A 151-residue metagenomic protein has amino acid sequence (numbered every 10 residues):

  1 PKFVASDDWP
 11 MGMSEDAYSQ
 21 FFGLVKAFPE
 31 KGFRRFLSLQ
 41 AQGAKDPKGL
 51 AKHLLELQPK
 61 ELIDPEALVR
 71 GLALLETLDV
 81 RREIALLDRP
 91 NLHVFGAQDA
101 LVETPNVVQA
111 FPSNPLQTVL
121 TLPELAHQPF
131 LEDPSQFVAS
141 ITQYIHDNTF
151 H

Functional and structural regions predicted by a protein language model:
P1-A27, A67-R70: Flexible "cap/lid" loop of the alpha/beta hydrolase fold
A27-E83: Conserved alpha/beta-hydrolase catalytic His-Asp/Glu region
I63, V102, E132: Residue-level signal for the nucleotide or nucleotide-sugar donor/cofactor binding architecture
L87, H93-F95, D99: Short beta-strand/loop motif that positions the catalytic acidic residue of the alpha/beta-hydrolase fold
A100-N106: Conserved alpha/beta-hydrolase "acid-adjacent" motif
V108-Q117: Active-site-adjacent alpha-helix of alpha/beta-hydrolase-fold enzymes
L122-A139: Catalytic histidine-centered segment of alpha/beta-hydrolase-like enzymes
S140-N148: C-terminal alpha-helix
